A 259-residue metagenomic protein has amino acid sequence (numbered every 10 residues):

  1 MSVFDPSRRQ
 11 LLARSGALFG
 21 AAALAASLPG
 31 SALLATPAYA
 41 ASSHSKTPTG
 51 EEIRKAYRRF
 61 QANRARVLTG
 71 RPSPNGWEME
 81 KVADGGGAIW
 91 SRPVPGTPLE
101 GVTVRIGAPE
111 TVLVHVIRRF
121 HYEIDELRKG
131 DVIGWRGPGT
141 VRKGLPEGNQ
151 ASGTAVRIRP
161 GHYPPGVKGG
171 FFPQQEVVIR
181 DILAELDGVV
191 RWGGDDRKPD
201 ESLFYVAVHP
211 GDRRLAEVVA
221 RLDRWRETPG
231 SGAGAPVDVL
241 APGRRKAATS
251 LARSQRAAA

Functional and structural regions predicted by a protein language model:
S2-A22: N-terminal secretory signal peptides and thylakoid transit peptides that target proteins across membranes
G20-A22, Y57-N63, V67-G76, V82 (+3 more regions): Compositionally biased, intrinsically disordered low-complexity segments enriched in polar/Pro/Gly and often Gln
A26-L68, S250-A259: C-terminal segment of N-terminal export signals and the immediately downstream linker at the start of the mature
P72-I124: Active-site acidic/histidine clusters and adjacent loop/turn architecture that either coordinate catalytic ions
P109-V116, T154, Q175-V178: Stable alpha-helical elements in mature extracytoplasmic
V116-I124, H162, L183-D187: Sec/Tat-exported extracytoplasmic proteins
Y122-V167: Mid-length scaffold segments of soluble, non-membrane domains
Q150-G153, P165-A259: Catalytic cores and adjacent binding grooves of peptidoglycan-active enzymes
